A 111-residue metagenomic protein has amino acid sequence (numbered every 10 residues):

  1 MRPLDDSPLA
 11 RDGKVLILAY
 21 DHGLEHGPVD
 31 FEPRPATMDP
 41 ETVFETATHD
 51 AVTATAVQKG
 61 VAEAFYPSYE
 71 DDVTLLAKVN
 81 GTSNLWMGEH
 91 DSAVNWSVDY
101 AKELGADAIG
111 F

Functional and structural regions predicted by a protein language model:
M1-D12, L16: N-terminal basic/disordered segments at the start of proteins
V15-I17, D21-T55, G60-F111: Alpha/beta enzyme core
